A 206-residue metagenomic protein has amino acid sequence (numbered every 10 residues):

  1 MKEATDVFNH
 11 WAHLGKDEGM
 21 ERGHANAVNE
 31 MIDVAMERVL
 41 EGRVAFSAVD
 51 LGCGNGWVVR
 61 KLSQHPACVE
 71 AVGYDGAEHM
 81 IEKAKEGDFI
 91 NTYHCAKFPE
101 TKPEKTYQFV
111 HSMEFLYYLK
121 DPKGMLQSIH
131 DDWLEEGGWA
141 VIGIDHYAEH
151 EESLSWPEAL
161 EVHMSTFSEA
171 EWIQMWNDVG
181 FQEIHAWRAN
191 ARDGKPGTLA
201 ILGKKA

Functional and structural regions predicted by a protein language model:
M1-L40, A148-E149: Conserved class I S-adenosyl-L-methionine
V49-L51, N55-E100: Class I SAM-dependent methyltransferase SAM/SAH-binding core
H111: A conserved beta-strand element that flanks and buttresses the S-adenosyl-L-methionine
K123-E136: A short glycine-rich, Lys/Arg-flanked "PGG" loop and its adjoining helix->strand segment in the class I
G137-D145: Conserved beta-strand signature within the Rossmann-like core of class I S-adenosyl-L-methionine
D145-H163: Short, glycine-/aromatic-enriched active-site segment of Class I SAM-dependent methyltransferases
M164-V179: Short alpha-helix
R188-A206: Core SAM-dependent methyltransferase catalytic element
